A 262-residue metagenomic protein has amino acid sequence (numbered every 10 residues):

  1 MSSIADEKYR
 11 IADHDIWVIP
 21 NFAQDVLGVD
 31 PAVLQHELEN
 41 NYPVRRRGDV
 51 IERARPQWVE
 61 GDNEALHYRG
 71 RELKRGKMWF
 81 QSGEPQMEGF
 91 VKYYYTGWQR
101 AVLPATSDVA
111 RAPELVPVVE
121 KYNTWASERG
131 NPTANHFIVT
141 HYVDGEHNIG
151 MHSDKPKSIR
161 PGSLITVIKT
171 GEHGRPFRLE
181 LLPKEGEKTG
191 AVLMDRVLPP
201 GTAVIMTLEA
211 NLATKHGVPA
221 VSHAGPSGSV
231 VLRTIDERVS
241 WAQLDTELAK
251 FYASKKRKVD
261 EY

Functional and structural regions predicted by a protein language model:
M1-Y262: Non-heme Fe(II) oxygenase metal-center motifs and adjacent flexible, charged/small-residue loops
